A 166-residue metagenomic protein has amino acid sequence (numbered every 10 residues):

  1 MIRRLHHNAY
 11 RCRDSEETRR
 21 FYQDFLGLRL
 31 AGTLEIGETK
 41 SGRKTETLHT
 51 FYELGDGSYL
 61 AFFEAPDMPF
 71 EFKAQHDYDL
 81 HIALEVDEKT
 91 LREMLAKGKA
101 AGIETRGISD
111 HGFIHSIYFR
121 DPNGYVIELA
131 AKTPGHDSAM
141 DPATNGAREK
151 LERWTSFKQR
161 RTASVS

Functional and structural regions predicted by a protein language model:
L5-R13, F51-G55, E71-K97, H115-R120: Vicinal oxygen chelate
H6-A9, G32, A83, S109 (+1 more regions): Residues embedded in well-ordered beta-strands within globular domains across many folds
R11-Y59: Core segments of cupin and vicinal oxygen chelate
R20, D24, R92-A96, A100: Replace "anionic and nucleotidyl ligands
Y59-F62, E128-L129: Short glycine-/small-residue motifs
A65-P66: A conserved beta-strand-loop-helix scaffold within acyl/acetyltransferase catalytic domains
L95-S166: Vicinal oxygen chelate
